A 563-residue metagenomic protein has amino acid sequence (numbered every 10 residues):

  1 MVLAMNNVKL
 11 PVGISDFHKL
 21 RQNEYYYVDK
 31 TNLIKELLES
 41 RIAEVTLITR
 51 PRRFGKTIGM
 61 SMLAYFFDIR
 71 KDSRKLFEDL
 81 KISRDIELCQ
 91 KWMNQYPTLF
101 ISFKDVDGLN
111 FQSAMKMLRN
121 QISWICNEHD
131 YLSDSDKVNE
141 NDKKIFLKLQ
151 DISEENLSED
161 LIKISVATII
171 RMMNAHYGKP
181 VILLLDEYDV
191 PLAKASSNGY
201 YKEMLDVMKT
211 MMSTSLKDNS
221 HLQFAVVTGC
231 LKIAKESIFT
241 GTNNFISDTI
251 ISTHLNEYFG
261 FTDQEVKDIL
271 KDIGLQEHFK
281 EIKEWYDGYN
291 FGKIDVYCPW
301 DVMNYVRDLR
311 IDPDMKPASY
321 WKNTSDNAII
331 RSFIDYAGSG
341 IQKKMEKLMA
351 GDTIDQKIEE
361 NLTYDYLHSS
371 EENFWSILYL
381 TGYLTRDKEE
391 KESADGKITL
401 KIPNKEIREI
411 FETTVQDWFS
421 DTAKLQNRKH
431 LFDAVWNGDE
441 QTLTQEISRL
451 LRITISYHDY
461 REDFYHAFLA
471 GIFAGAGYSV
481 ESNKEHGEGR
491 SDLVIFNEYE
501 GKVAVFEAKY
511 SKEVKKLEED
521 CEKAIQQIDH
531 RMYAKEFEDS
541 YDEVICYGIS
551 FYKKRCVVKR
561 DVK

Functional and structural regions predicted by a protein language model:
V2-D85, L450: Walker A/P-loop-proximal flanking segment of P-loop NTPase domains
G13-R21, S113, M117-K163, P191-S196: Conserved P-loop NTPase mechanochemical-coupling segment
Y26-V28, E78, S197-M212, Q526-Q527: Substrate-gripping "pore-loop 1 plus following alpha2 helix"
D68-Y131: P-loop NTPase motor core
C126, S165-N174, E203-Q223, Y533-E536: Substrate-engagement module of ASCE P-loop NTPases
L184, V190, Y200-G241: Sensor-1/coupling segment of RecA-like P-loop NTPase cores
K235-T240, D248-R307, K344: Amphipathic alpha-helical segments of the small helical/lid subdomains adjacent to P-loop NTPase cores
F245, Y297-Q526, H530-M532, E543 (+1 more regions): Extended alpha-helical interface modules used as scaffolds for assembling large macromolecular complexes
